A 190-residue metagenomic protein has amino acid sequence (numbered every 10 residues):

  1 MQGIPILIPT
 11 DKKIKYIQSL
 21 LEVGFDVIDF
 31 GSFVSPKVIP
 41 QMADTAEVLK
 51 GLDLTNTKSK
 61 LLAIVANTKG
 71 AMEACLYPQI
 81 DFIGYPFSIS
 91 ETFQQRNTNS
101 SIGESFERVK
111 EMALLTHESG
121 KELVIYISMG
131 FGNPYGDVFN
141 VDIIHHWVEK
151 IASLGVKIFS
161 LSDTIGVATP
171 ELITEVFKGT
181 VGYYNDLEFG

Functional and structural regions predicted by a protein language model:
M1-K15, K60-T68, Q95-I102, M129-D142 (+1 more regions): Active-site mouth loops of central-metabolism enzymes
T10-T57, A63-I80: Glycine-rich, positively charged N-terminal anion/phosphate-binding segment
G24, L76-I83, S153-K157, G179-F189: Glycine-enriched alpha-helix->loop->beta-strand junction motifs that scaffold or abut catalytic
D26-F30, S59-I64, D81-Y85, L123-I127 (+2 more regions): Hydrophobic faces of well-ordered beta-strands that scaffold small-molecule active sites in alpha/beta enzyme cores
D26-L52, F87-S100, M129-Y135, S160-E171: Glycine-rich, proline-tolerant flexible connector loops at the mouths of alpha/beta enzymes
V38-A63, E104-V124, I173-G190: Alpha-helix-loop-beta-strand connector modules within alpha/beta enzyme cores
Q41-A46, A71-Y77, Y135-I144, T169-V181: Distinct, well-ordered alpha-helical segments
I89-T164: Conserved anion-binding
